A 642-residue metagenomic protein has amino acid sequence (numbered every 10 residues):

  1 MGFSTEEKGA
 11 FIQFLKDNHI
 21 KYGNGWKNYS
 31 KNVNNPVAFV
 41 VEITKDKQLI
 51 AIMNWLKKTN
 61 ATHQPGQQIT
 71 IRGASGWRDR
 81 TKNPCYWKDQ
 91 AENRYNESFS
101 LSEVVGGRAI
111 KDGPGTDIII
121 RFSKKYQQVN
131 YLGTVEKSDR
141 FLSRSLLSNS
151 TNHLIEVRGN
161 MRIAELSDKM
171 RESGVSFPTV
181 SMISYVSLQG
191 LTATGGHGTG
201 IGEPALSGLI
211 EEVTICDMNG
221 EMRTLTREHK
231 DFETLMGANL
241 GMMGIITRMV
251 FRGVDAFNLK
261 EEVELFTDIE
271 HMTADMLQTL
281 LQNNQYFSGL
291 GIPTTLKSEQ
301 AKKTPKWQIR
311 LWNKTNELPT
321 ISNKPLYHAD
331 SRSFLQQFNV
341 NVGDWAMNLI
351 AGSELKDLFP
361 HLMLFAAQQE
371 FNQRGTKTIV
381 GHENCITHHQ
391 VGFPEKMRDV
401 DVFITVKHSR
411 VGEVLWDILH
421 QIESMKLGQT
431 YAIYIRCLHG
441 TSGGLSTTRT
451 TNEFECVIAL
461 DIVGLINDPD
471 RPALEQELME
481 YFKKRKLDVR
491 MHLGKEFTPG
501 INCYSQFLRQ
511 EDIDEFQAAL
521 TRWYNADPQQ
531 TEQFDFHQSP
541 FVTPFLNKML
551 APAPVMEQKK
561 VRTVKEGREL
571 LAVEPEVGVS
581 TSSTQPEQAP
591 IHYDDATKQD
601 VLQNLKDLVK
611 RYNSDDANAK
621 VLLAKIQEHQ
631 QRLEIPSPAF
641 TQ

Functional and structural regions predicted by a protein language model:
M1, A572-S583, S637-Q642: Non-Sec secretion/translocation targeting segments of pathogen effectors
W26-S148, I155-N160, A164-P178, G195-G200: Glycine-rich N-terminal segment of FAD-binding domains in flavoprotein oxidoreductases, spanning the beta-loop-helix
P65-T70, G174-M182, E221-L225, N258 (+2 more regions): Short secondary-structure capping/junction motifs at helix and strand boundaries
I210-Q429, R436-C437: C-terminal substrate-binding/cap subdomain adjacent to the FAD-binding core in PCMH-type and related FAD-linked
E370-R509: Substrate-recognition/cap regions that form aromatic- and gly/pro-loop-enriched pockets for small-molecule ligands
I386-G392, D470-L571: Activity-critical C-terminal alpha-helical subdomain
Q585-Q599, Q603: Short, charge/polar-rich alpha-helical segments
P590-D595, K610-L623, I635-S637: Charged, low-complexity interaction regions
